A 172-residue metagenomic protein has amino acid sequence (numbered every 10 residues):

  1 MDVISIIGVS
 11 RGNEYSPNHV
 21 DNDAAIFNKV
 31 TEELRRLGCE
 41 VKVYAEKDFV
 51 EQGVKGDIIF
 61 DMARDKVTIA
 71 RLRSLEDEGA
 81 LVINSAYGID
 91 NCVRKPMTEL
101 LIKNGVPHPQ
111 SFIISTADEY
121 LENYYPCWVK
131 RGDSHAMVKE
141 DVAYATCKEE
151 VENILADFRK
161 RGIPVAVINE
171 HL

Functional and structural regions predicted by a protein language model:
M1-G8: Extreme N-terminal starter segment of soluble prokaryotic enzymes
G8-S115: Conserved N-proximal alpha/beta basic substrate-recognition cap immediately N-terminal to, or forming the N-lobe
K47-V50, A117-E119, N169-L172: Short, solvent-exposed loop/turn elements at beta->coil junctions and helix N-caps that rim active or binding pockets
V82-I83, P109, W128, V167-N169: Structural detector of well-ordered beta-strand residues that form the stable sheet scaffold of enzyme domains
S111-T116, A143-C147: Short acidic-hydrophobic, aromatic-tinged amphipathic segments that line or gate anion-handling sites
Y120-V129: Acidic/histidine-enriched active-site and ligand-binding environments that engage anionic O-linkages
W128-I154: Glycine-rich phosphate-binding loop of ATP-grasp-fold ATP-dependent ligases
Y144-L172: Phosphate-binding site of ATP-dependent enzymes
